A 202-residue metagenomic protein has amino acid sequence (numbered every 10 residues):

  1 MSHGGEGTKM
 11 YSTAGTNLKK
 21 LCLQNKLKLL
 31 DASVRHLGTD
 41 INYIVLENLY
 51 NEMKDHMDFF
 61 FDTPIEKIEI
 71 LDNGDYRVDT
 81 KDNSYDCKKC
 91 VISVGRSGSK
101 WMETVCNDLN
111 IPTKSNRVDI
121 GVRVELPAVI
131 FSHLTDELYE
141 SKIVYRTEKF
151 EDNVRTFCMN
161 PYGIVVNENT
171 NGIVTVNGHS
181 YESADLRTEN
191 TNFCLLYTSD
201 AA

Functional and structural regions predicted by a protein language model:
M1-M57, D108: Conserved N-terminal/central alpha/beta ligand/cofactor-binding core
D58-F60, K114: General small-molecule cofactor/ligand-binding pocket signal
F61-N73: A conserved short coil-to-beta-strand element within the FAD-binding core of flavoproteins
D86-G95: Short hydrophobic core segments
S97-D108: Flavin (primarily FAD) binding-site architecture
S115-L196: Mid-to-C-terminal "cap/lid" subdomains and adjacent gly/pro-rich loops that border and regulate access to redox
Y197-A201: Conserved small/polar residues in nucleotide/adenosyl-binding loops
